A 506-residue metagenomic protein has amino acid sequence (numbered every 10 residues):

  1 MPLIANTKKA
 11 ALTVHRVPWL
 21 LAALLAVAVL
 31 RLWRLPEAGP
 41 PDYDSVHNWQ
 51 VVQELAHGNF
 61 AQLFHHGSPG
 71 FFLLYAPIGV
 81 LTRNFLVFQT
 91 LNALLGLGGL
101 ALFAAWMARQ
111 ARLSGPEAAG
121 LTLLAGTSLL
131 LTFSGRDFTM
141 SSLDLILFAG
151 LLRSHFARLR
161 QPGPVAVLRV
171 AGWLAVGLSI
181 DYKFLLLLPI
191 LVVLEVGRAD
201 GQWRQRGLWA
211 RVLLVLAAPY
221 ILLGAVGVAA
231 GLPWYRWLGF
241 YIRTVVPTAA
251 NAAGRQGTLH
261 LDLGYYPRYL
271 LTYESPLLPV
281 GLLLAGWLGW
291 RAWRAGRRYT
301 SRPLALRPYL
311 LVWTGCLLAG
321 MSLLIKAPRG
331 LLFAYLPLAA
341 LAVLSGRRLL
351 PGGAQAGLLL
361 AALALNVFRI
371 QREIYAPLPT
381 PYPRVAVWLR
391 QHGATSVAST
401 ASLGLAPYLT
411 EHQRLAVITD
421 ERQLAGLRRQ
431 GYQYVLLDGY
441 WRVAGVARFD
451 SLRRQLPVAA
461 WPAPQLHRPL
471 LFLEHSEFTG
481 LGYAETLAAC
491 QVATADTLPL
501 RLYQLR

Functional and structural regions predicted by a protein language model:
L21-L24, G172, L288, A340 (+1 more regions): Signature aromatic-anchored transmembrane alpha helix within multi-pass, membrane-resident enzymes that catalyze glycan
L55, R109-R112, A149-L168, G177 (+1 more regions): Membrane-interface transmembrane helices that cradle and orient dolichyl/undecaprenyl
G67, F133-L143, A327-P328: Short acidic/glycine- and proline-prone juxtamembrane loop motifs at membrane-interface regions of multi-pass membrane
T122, A166-Y182, L317-M321: Membrane-interface alpha helices of multi-pass inner-membrane proteins
S134-G135, L186, E274-G281, P308-Y309 (+1 more regions): Hydrophobic/aromatic-rich transmembrane helices and adjacent perimembrane loops
L187-W293, Y299-R302: Transmembrane-lumen/periplasm boundary regions of multi-pass, lipid-linked membrane glycan transferases
G346, V443-R506: Aromatic/acidic, Gly/Pro-rich catalytic loop(s) in extracytoplasmic/lumenal soluble domains of multi-pass membrane
L360-Q433: Membrane-embedded, lumen/periplasm-facing catalytic core of multi-pass transferases that use lipid-linked donors
